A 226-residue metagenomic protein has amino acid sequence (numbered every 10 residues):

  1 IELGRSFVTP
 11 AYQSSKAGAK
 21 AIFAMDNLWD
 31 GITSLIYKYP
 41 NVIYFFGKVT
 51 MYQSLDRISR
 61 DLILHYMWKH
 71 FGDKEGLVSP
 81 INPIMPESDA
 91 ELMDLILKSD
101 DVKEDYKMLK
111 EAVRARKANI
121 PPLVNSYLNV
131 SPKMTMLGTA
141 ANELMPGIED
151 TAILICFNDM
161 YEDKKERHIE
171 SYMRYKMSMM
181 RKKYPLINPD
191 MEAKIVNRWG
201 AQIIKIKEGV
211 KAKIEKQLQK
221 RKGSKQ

Functional and structural regions predicted by a protein language model:
I1-K133, N142: Acyl-donor binding region in acyl/amide transferases
I1-S6, S131, E149-I214, K220-R221 (+1 more regions): Non-catalytic substrate-recognition and accessory regions of acyl/acetyltransferase enzymes
F46-G47, G138, K182-Y184: Glycine-centered flexibility motif
L97-D100, E104-Y106, P146-N158: Conserved N-terminal glycine/acidic-rich loop preference
G138-M145: Short proline/glycine-enriched turn/loop segments at secondary-structure junctions
